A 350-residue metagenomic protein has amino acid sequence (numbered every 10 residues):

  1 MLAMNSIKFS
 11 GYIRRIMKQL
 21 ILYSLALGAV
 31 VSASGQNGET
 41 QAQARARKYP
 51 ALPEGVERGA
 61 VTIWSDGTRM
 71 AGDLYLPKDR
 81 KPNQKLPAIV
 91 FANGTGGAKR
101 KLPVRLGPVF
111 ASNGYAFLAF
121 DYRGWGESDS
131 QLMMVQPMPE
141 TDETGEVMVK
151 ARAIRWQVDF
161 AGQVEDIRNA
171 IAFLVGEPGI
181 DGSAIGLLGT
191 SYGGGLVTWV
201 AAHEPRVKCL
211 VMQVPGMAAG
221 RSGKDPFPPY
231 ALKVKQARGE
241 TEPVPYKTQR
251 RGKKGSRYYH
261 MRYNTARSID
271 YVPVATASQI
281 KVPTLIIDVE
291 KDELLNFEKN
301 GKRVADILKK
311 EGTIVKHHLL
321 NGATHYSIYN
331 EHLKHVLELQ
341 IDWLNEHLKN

Functional and structural regions predicted by a protein language model:
Q41-Q84: N-terminal cap/lid segment of alpha/beta-hydrolase-fold proteins
G96-P108, Y122, E298-N300: The serine-hydrolase catalytic nucleophile loop
V109-Q131, E143-E146: Conserved alpha/beta-hydrolase
M138-P178: Alpha/beta-hydrolase active-site loop
I154, R221-A275: Mobile cap/lid helix-loop segments that gate and shape the active-site cleft of serine hydrolases
G162-R238, S268: Primarily recognizes the serine-hydrolase "nucleophile elbow" in alpha/beta-hydrolase and SGNH/GDSL folds
R250-A323: Serine-hydrolase catalytic core
A323-K334: Catalytic histidine-centered segment of alpha/beta-hydrolase-like enzymes
